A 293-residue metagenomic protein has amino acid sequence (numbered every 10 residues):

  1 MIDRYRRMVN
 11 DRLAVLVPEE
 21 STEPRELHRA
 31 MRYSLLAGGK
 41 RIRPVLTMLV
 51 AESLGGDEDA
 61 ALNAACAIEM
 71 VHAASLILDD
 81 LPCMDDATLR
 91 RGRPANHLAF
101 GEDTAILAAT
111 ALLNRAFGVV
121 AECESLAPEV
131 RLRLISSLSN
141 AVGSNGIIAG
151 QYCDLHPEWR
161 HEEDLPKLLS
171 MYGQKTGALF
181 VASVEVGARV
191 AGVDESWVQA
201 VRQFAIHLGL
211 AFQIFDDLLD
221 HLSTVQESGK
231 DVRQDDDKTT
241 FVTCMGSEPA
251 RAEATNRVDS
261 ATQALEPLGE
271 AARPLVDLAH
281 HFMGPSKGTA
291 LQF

Functional and structural regions predicted by a protein language model:
M1-V17: N-terminal amphipathic/basic leader segments beginning at the initiator methionine
V17-E266, E270-M283: Mg2+-dependent prenyl diphosphate-binding active-site environment of isoprenoid biosynthetic enzymes
M283-F293: Terminal targeting/low-complexity segments that flank the catalytic cores of oxidoreductases
